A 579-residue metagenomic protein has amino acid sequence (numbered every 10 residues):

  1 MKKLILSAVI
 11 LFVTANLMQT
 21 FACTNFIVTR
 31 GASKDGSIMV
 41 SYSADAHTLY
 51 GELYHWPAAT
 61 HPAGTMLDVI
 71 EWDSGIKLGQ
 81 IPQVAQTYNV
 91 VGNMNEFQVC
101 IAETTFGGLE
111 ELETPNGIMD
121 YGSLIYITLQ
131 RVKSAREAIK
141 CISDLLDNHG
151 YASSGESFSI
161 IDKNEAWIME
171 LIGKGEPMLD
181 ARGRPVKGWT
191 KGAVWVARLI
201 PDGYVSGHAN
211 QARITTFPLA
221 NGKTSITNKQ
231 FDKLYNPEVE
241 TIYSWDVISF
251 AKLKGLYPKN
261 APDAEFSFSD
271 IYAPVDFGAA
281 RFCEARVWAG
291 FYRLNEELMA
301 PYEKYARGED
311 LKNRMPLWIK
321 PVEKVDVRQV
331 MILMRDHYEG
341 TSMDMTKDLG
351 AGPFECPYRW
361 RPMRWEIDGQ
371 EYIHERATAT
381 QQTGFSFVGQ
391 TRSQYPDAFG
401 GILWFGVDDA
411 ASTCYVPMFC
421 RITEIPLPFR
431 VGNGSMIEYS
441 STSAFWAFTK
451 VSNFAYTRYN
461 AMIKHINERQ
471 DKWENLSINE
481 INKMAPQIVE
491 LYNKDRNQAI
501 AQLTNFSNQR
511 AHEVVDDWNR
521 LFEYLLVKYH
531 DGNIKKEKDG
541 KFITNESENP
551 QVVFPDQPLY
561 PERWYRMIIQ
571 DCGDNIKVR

Functional and structural regions predicted by a protein language model:
M1-L4: Positively charged n-region of N-terminal signal peptides that target proteins for export
S7-N16: Bacterial N-terminal signal peptides
N16-A22: Sec/Tat signal peptide C-region and signal peptidase I cleavage site
C23-Y121, C141-P321: A contiguous strand-loop segment
E113-P115, S123-V132: Second-shell loop/turn segments in exported
A273-E366, Q370-Y372, R376-T378, Q470-K472 (+1 more regions): Accessory, solvent-exposed terminal regions and/or long lumenal/extracellular loops of proteins
K347-E490: Substrate-recognition/cap regions that form aromatic- and gly/pro-loop-enriched pockets for small-molecule ligands
K472-R579: Histidine-centered catalytic/metal-binding microenvironments
